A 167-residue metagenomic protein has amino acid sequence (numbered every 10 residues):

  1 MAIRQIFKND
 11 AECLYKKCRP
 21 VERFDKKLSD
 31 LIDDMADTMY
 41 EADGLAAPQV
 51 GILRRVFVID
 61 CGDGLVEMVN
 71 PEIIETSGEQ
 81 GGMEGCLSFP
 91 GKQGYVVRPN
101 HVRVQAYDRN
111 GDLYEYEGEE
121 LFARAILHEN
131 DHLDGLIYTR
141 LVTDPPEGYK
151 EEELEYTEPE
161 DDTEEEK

Functional and structural regions predicted by a protein language model:
M1-K167: Positively charged
